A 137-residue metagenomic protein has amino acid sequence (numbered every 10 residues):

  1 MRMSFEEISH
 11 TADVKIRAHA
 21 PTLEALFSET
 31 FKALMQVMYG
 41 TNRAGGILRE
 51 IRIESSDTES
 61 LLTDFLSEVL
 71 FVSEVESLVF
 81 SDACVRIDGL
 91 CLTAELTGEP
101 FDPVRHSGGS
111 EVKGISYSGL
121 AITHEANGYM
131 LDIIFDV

Functional and structural regions predicted by a protein language model:
R2-V137: N-terminal intrinsically disordered, cationic/polar leader segments that include organellar targeting peptides
